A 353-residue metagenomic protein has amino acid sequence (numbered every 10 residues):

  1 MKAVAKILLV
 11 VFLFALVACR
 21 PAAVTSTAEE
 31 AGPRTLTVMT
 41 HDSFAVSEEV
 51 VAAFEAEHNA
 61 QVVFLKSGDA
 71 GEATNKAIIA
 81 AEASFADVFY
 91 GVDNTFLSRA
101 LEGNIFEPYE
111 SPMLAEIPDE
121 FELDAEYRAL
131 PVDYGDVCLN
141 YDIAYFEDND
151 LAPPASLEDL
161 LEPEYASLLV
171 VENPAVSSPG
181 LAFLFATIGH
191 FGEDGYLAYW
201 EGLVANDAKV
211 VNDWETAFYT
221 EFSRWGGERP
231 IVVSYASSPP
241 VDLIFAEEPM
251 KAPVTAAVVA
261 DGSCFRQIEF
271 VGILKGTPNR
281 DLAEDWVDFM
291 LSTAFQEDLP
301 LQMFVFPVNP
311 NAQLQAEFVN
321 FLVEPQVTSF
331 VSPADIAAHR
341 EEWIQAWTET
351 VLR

Functional and structural regions predicted by a protein language model:
M1-T35: Short, low-complexity disordered leader/linker segments with a strong preference for bacterial N-terminal type II
P21, E29-R99, R353: Early extracytoplasmic/lumenal segment of secretory-pathway proteins
E48, A70-F106, L114-A125, T220 (+1 more regions): Pocket-flanking alpha-helical
S84-F89, E107-A144, L157-E158, S167-P174: A structural signal for short loop-to-beta-strand junctions that line the ligand-binding cleft of periplasmic/secreted
N94-I105, E122-A152, G180-H190, R266-G272: Periplasmic solute-binding protein
F185-V258, G262-S263: Ligand-binding pocket segment of bilobal, Venus flytrap-like solute-binding proteins
E269-V331: Mature extracytoplasmic/periplasmic domains
A316-R353: Extracellular/periplasmic bilobal clamshell ligand-binding domains
